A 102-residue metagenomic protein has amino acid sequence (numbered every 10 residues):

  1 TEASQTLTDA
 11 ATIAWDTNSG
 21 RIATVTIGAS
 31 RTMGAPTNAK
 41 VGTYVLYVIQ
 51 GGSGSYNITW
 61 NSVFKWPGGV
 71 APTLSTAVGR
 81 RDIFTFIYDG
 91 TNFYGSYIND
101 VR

Functional and structural regions predicted by a protein language model:
T1-K65, R80-R102: Exposed extracellular interaction/assembly regions and N-terminal maturation sites
P67-G69: Strand-loop-strand
A71-S75: Beta-strand-rich interaction surfaces with strong enrichment in secreted/lumenal proteins
